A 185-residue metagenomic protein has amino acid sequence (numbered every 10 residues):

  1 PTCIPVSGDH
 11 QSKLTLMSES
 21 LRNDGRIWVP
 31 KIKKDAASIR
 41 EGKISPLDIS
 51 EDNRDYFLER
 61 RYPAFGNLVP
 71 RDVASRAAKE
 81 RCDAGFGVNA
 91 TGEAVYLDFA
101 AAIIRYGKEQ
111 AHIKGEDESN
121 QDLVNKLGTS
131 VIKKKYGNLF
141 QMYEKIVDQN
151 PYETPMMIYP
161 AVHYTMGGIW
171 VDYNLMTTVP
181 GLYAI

Functional and structural regions predicted by a protein language model:
P1-K145: An anion/pyrophosphate-binding glycine-rich loop and adjacent beta-alpha core in soluble alpha-beta enzymes
P5, Y96, T165, W170 (+1 more regions): Structured core elements
I27-P30, A161, G167-Y173: Active-site and channel-lining beta-strand-loop segments that bind or position nucleotide-derived/phosphorylated
T91, K145, Y152, T165 (+1 more regions): Short, well-ordered loop/turn elements at secondary-structure boundaries
N138, Q149-E153: Hydrophobic packing and interface segments
Q149, Y159-H163: Short loop/turn motifs at secondary-structure junctions and domain boundaries
T154-I158: Short coil/turn segments at secondary-structure boundaries
N174-I185: Short FAD-binding loop at a beta-strand-to-alpha-helix junction that anchors the flavin cofactor in diverse
